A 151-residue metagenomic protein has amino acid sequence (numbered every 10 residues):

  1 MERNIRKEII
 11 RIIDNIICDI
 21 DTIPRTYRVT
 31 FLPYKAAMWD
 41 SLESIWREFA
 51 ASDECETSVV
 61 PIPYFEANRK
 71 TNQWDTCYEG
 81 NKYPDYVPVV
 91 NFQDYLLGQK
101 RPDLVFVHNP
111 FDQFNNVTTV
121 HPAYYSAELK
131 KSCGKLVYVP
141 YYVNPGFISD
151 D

Functional and structural regions predicted by a protein language model:
M1-R28: Non-catalytic membrane-proximal stalk/linker segments that position and tether the catalytic domains
T30-D151: Active-site and donor-binding regions of nucleotide-sugar-utilizing enzymes
